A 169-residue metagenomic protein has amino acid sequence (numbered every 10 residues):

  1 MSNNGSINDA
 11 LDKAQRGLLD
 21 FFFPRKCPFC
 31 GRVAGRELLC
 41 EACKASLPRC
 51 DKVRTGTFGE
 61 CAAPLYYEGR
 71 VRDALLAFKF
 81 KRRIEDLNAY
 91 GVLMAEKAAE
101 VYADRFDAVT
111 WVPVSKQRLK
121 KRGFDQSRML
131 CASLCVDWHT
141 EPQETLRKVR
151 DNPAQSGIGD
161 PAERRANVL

Functional and structural regions predicted by a protein language model:
M1-L169: Glycine-rich phosphate/pyrophosphate-handling loop used in enzymes and phosphotransfer proteins
